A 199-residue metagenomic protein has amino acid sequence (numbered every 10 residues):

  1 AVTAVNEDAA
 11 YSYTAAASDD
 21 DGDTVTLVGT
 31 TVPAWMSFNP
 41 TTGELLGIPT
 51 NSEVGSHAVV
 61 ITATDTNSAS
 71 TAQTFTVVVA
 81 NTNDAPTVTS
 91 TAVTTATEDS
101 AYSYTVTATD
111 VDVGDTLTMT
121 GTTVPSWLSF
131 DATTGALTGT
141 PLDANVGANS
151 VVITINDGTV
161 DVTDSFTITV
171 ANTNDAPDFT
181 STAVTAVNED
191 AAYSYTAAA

Functional and structural regions predicted by a protein language model:
A1-T26, S70-T71, F75, D84-T118 (+3 more regions): Extracellular ectodomain surface segments
N6, D20, P40, T50-V54 (+8 more regions): Surface-exposed coil/turn segments at beta-strand junctions on protein surfaces, enriched
A10, V54-A58, A101, V146-S150 (+1 more regions): Extracellular Ig-like/FN3 beta-sandwich strand-entry sites
T31-T50, V59-V60, V124-L142, V151-V152: Strand-loop-strand motifs at the edges of beta-sheets in extracellular beta-sandwich domains
E44, S56-A58, A72-T76, S150 (+1 more regions): Well-ordered beta-strand positions in beta-sheet-rich domains
A63-A69, I155-V160: Short, solvent-exposed loop/turn segments at the edges of extracellular beta-sandwich modules
